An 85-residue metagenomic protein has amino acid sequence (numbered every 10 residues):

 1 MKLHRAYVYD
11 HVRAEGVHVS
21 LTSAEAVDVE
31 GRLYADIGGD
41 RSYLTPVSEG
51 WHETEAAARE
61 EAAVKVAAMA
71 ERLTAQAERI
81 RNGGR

Functional and structural regions predicted by a protein language model:
M1-G38: Short N-terminal "domain-start" leader segments that mark the transition from disordered tails or signal peptides into
M1-K2, E78-R85: Short intrinsically disordered terminal tails
S23, D40-V47, R79: Short, solvent-exposed coil/turn linker segments
I37-D40, K65, R81-G83: Short C-terminal domain-edge/linker segments immediately following a structured domain
Y43-A57, E61, K65: A short, exposed loop/beta-hairpin motif centered on an aromatic-Gly-Thr core
R59, V66-L73, I80: Amphipathic alpha-helical coiled-coil segments
